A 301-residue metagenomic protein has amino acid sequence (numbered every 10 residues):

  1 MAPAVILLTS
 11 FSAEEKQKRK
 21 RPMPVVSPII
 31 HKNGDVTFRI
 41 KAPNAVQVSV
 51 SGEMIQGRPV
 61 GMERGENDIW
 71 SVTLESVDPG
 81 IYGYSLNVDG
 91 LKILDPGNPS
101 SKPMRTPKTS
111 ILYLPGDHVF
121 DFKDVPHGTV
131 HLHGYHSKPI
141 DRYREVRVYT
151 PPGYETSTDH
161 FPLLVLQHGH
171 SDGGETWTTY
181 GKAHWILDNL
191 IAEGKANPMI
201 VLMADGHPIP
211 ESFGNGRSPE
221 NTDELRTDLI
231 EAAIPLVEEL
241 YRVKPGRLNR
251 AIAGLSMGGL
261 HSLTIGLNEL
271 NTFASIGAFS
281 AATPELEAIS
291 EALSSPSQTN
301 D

Functional and structural regions predicted by a protein language model:
M1-L7: Bacterial N-terminal signal peptides
L8-K20: Bacterial Sec-dependent signal peptides at the C-terminal "C-region" and cleavage site
K16-K18, P24-V25, I30-P59, R64-D301: Non-catalytic cap/lid and distal C-terminal segments of serine-dependent acyl enzymes
